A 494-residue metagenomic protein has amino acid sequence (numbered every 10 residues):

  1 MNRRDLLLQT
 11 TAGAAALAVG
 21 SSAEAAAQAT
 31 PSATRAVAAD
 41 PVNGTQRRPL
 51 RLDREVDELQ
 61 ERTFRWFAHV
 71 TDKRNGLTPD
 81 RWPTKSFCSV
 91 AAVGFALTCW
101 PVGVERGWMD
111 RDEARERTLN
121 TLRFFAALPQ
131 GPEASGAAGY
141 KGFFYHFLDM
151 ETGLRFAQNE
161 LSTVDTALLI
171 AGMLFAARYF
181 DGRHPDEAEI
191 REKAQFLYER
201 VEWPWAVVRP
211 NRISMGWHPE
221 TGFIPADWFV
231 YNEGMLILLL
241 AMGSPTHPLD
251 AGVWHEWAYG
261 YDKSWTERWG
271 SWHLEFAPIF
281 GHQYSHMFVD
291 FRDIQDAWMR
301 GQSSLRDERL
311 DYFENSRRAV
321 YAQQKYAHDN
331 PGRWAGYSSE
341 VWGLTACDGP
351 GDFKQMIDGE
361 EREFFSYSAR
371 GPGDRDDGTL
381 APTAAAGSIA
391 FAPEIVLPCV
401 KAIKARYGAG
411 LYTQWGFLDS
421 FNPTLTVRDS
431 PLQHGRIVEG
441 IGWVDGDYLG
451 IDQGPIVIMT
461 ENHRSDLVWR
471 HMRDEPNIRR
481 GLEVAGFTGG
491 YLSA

Functional and structural regions predicted by a protein language model:
M1, G20-R54, E58: C-terminal segment of N-terminal export signals and the immediately downstream linker at the start of the mature
D5-A26: N-terminal export signals
L7, D40-A494: Ser/Thr/Asn(+Pro)-rich, low-complexity disordered segments
T11-A12, P31, R35, A346: N-terminal compositionally biased, intrinsically disordered segments and leader/signal-like regions
